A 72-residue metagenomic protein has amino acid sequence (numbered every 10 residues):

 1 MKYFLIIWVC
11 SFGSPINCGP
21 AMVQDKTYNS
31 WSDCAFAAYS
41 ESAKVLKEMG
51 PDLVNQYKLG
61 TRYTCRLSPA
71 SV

Functional and structural regions predicted by a protein language model:
K2-S14: Hydrophobic alpha-helical targeting segments used for export or membrane insertion
G13, A21-M22, A37, S68: General secretory precursor processing signal
C18-D33: A short, exposed loop/beta-hairpin motif centered on an aromatic-Gly-Thr core
A35, S40-V72: Short, mixed-charge low-complexity intrinsically disordered segments
